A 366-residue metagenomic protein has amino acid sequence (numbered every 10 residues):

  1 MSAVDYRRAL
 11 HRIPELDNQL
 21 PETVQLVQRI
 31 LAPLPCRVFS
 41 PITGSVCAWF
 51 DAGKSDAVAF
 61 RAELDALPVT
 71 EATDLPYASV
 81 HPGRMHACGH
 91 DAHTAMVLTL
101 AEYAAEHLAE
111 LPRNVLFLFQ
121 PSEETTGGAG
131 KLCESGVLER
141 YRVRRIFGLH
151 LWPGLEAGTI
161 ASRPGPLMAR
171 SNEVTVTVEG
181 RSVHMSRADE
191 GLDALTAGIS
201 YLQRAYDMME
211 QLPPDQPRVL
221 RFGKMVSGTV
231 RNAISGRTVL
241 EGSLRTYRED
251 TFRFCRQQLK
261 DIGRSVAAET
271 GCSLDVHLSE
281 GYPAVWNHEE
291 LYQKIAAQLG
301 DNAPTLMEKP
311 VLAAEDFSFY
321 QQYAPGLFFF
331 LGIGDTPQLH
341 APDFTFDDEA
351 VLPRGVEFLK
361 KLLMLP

Functional and structural regions predicted by a protein language model:
M1-H86, D91, A95, E102-L111: Acidic/His- and Gly-rich active-site-bordering loop/insert found across diverse amide/peptide-bond hydrolases
M1-P14, P33, E106, V178 (+2 more regions): N-terminal hydrophobic/helix-forming segments and targeting peptides
A3, D17, P21-V24, Q28 (+7 more regions): Hydrophobic face of alpha-helices
L10, A48, F60, H90 (+8 more regions): Divalent metal-coordination and catalytic microenvironments
V46, L67-V69, L75-M85, A92 (+3 more regions): Histidine/acidic-residue-rich, glycine-tolerant segments that coordinate divalent metal ions
A59-R61, V174, F328-G334: Non-cysteine beta-strand/loop elements that form the S-adenosyl-L-methionine
I199-P366: Metal-dependent amide/peptide-bond hydrolase catalytic core, centered on the "pita-bread" metallohydrolase fold
